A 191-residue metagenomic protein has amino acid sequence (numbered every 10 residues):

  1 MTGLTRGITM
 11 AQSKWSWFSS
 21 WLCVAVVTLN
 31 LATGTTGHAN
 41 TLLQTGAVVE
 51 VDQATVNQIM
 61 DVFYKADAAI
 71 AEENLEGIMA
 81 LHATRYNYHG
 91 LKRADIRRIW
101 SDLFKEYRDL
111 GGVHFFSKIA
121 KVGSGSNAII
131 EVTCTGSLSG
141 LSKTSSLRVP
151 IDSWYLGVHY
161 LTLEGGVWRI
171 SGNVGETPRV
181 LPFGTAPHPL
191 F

Functional and structural regions predicted by a protein language model:
M1-W15: N-terminal secretory signal peptides that target proteins for export/translocation
S19-A32: Bacterial N-terminal signal peptides
T36-A80, D102, K118: Short, low-complexity N-terminal intrinsically disordered segments enriched in polar/charged residues
T55-Q58, A71-G77, L81-A83, D109 (+3 more regions): Flexible low-complexity loop/turn motifs enriched in small/helix-breaking residues
L81-D95: A short gly/proline-enriched turn/hairpin at secondary-structure junctions
S101-W154: Surface-exposed, charged secondary-structure patches
G136-S142, L161-L163, P178: Beta-strand elements of well-folded, non-transmembrane domains
Y155, T162-F191: Low-complexity, intrinsically disordered terminal/linker segments enriched in charged and Gly/Pro repeats
